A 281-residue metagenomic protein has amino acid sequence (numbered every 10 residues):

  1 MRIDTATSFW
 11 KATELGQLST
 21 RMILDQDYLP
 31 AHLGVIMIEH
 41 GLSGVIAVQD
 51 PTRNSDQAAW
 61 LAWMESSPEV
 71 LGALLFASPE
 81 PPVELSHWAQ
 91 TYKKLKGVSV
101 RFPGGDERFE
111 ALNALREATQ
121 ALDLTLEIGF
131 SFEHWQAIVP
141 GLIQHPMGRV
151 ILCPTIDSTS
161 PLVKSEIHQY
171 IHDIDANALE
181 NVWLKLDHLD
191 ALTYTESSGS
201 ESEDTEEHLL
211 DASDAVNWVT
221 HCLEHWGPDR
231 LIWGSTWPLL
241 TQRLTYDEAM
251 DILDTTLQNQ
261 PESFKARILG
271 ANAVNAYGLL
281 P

Functional and structural regions predicted by a protein language model:
M1, I23-G44, H221, H225-I232 (+1 more regions): Mid-to-C-terminal alpha-helical segments outside catalytic/metal-binding sites
M1-A114, A118-L122, S213: Mid-domain alpha/beta scaffold segments of enzyme catalytic cores
T7-S8, D50, T155-I156, T236-W237: Active-site metal-binding loops of divalent metal-dependent hydrolases
K11-A12, N54-Q57, T159-S160, L192-Y194 (+1 more regions): Short catalytic/ligand-binding loop motif for oxyanion handling, primarily in non-cytosolic enzymes, centered on
G16-R21, G199-D204, D247-L253: Short glycine/proline- and charge-enriched loop/turn segments that cap or connect secondary-structure elements
Q49-D50, H188, L269-N272: Acidic carboxylate-rich catalytic motifs and surrounding loops in phosphoryl-/glycosyl-chemistry enzymes
W60-S66, H87-T91, P140-L142, Y170 (+1 more regions): Short, aromatic/basic amphipathic alpha-helical patches
G105-I232: Catalytic pocket-lining loop regions of alpha/beta-barrel enzymes, especially the amidohydrolase/enolase/GH5 lineages
